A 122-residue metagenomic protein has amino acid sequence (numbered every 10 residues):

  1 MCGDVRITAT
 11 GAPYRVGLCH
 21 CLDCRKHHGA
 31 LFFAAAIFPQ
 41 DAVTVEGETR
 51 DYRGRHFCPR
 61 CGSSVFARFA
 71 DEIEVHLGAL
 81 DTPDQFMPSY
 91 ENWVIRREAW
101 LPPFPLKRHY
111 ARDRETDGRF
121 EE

Functional and structural regions predicted by a protein language model:
D4-E122: A short Gly-Trp-Pro
